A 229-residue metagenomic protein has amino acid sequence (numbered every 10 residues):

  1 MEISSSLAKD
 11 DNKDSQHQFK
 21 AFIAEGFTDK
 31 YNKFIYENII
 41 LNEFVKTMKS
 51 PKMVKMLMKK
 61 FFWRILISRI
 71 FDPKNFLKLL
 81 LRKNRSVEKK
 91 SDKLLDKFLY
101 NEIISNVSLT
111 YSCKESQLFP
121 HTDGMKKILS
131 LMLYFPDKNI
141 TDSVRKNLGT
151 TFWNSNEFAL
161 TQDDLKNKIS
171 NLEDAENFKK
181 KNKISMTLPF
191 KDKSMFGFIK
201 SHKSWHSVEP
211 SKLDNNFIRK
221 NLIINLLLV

Functional and structural regions predicted by a protein language model:
E2-T47: Non-heme Fe(II)-dependent double-stranded beta-helix
E37-K46, V54-L77, V87-L228: Catalytic core of non-heme Fe(II) oxygenases with the double-stranded beta-helix
L81-K83: Alpha-helical transmembrane segments and their immediate juxtamembrane interface regions
